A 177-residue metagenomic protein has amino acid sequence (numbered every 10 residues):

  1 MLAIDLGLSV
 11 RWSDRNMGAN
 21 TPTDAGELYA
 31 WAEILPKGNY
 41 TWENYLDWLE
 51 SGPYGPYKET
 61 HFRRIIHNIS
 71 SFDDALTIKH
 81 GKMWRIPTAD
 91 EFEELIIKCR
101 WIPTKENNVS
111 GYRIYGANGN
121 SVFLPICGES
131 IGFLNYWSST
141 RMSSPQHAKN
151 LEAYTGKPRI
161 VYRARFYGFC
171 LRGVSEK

Functional and structural regions predicted by a protein language model:
M1-A3: Short, Gly/Pro- and small/polar-rich lid/capping loops
D5-L6, V10-W42, D47-K177: C-terminal, surface-exposed recognition/capping segments
